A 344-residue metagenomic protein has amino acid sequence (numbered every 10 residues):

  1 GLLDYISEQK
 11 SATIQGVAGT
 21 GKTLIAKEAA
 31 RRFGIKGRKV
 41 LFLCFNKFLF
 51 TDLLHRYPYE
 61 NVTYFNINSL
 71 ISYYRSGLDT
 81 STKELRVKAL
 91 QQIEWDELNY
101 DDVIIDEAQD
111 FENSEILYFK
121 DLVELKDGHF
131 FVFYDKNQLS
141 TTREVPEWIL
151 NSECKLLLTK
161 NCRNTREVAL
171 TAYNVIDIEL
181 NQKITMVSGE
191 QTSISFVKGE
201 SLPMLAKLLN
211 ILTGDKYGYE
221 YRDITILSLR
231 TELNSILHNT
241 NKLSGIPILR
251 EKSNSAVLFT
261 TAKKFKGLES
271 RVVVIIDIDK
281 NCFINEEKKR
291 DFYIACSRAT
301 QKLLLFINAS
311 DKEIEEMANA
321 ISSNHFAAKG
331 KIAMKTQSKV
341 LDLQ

Functional and structural regions predicted by a protein language model:
S7-E8, T13-R75, A89, L98 (+1 more regions): Conserved helicase motor core of SF1/SF2 NTP-dependent helicases
F65, D79-T82: S-adenosyl-L-methionine
E94-D96: C-terminal transmembrane-bundle signature of multipass membrane proteins, characterized by strong activation on
